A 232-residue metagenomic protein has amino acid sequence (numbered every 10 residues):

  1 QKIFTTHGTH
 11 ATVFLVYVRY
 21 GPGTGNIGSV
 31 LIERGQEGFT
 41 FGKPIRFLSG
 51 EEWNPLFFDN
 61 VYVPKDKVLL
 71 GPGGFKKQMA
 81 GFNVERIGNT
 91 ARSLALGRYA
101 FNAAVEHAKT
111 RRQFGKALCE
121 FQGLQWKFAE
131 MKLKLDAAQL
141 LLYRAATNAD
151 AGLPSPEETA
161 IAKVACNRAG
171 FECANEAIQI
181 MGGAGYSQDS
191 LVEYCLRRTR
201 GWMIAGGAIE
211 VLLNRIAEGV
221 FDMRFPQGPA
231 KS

Functional and structural regions predicted by a protein language model:
Q1-H10, Y20, P44, V61 (+3 more regions): Active-site beta-strand/loop segments that form the cofactor-binding cradle of oxidoreductase flavoproteins
Q1-T40: A short core secondary-structure module
K2, F47-L48, R86, K163: Active-site PLP-lysine loop of aminotransferase-like
T12, E52, A160: Exposed loop/turn and edge beta-strand positions of beta-sandwich/beta-sheet ligand-binding modules
G28-S29, T40-K43, P64-P72, A230: Short, charged, solvent-exposed linker or helix-capping segments at domain edges/interfaces that act as flexible hinges
I32-Q36, K67, R98: Basic, amphipathic alpha-helical recognition segments used for DNA target recognition
R34-Y62: Flexible, small-/acidic-enriched active-site or ligand-binding loops
F57-N60, P72, A80-S232: Alpha-helical interface subdomain recognition
